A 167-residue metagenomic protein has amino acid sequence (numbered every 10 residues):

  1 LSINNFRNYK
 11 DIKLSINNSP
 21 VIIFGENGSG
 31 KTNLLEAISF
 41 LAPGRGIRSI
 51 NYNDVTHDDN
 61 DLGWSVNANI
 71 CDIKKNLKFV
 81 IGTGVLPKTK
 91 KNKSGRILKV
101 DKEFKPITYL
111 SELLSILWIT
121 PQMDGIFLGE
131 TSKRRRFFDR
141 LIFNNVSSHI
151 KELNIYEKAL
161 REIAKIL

Functional and structural regions predicted by a protein language model:
L1-F40: Pre-Walker A-like glycine/lysine-rich segment at the N-terminus of P-loop NTPase domains
R7, S94, R134-R135, L160-I163: Short, cationic motifs built from Arg/Lys/His that form the positively charged side of catalytic pockets
N18, S29, N33, I50 (+3 more regions): Generic alpha-helix structural propensity
N18-S19, F24, I50, R134 (+2 more regions): Hydrophobic alpha-helical segments
I38, F137-F138: Buried hydrophobic packing segments
F40-P43, K165: Regular, well-ordered alpha-helical segments
P43-K133, D139-N145, H149: Nucleotide-state sensing region of NTPase/ATPase domains
I142-L167: Extended, Lys/Glu-rich alpha-helical coiled-coil stalks
